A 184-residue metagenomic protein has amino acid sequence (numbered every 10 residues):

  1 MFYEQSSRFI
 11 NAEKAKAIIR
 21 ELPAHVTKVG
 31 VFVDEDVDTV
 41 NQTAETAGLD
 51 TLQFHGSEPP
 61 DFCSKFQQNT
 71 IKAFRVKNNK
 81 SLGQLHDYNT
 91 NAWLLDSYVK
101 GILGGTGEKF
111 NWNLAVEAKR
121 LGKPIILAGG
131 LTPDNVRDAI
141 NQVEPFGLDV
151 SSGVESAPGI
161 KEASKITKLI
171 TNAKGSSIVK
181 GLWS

Functional and structural regions predicted by a protein language model:
M1-S184: Conserved N-terminal beta1-alpha1 strand-loop-helix module at the mouth
